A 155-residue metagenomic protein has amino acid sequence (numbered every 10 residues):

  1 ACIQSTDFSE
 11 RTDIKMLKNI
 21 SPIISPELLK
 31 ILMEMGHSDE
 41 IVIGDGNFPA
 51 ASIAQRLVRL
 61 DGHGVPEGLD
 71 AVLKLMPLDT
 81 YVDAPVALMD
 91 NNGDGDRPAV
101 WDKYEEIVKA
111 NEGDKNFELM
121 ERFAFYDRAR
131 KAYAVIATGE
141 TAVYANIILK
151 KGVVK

Functional and structural regions predicted by a protein language model:
A1-K15: Short, Lys/Arg-enriched N-terminal segments with co-localized hydrophobic residues within the first ~10-30 amino acids
K15-R59: Long, hydrophobic N-terminal alpha-helical segment
K18, D39-V42, R56-V58, D79-L88 (+3 more regions): Structural motif
P26-E27, L57-L73: Gly/Ser/Thr-rich active-site loops/lids in small-molecule metabolic enzymes that frequently grip phosphoryl groups
I31, M35-S38, V72-D79, K103-N111 (+1 more regions): Change "in soluble alpha/beta enzymes" to "in soluble alpha/beta proteins
G44, S52-Q55, L69, A145-K150: Short, glycine/acidic-enriched capping/hinge loops at junctions between secondary-structure elements
M89-G93: Long, position-biased, composition-driven segments near the start of the mature protein
G95-K155: Glycine-rich, aromatic-bearing surface loops/beta-hairpins
